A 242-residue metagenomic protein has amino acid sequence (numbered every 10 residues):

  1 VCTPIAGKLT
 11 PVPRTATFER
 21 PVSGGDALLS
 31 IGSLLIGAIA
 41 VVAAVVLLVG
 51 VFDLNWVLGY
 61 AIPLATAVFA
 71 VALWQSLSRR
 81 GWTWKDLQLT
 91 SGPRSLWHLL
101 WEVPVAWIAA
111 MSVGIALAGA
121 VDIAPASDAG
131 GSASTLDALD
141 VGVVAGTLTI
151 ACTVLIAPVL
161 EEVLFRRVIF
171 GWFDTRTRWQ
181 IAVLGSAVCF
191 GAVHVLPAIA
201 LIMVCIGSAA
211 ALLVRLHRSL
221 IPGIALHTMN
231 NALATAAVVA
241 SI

Functional and structural regions predicted by a protein language model:
V1-I115, G119-I123, A232-I242: N-terminal, membrane-interfacial amphipathic/helix-forming hydrophobic leader that caps and precedes the first
K85-L87, S134, V188: Flexible, active-site-adjacent loop/turn segments at secondary-structure boundaries
I108-S112, A138-I242: Transmembrane helix-loop-helix hairpins at the membrane interface of multi-pass integral membrane proteins
D122-P125, T177: Glycine-centered loop/turn motif at secondary-structure junctions
A124-G131, V163-R166: Short, structured loop/turn "capping" segments at alpha-beta junctions
G130-D140: Perimembrane loop-to-helix junctions flanking transmembrane segments
